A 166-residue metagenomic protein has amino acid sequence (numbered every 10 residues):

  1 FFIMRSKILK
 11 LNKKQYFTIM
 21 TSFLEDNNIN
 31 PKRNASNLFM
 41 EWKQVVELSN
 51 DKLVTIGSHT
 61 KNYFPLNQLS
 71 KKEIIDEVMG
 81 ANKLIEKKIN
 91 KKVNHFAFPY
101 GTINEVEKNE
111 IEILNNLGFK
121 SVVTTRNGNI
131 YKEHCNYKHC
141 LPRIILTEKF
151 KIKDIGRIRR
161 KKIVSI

Functional and structural regions predicted by a protein language model:
F1-D51: Extended, charge-rich helix/loop segments that form flexible, surface "patches" used to engage negatively charged
L9, P31-N34, T60, N67 (+1 more regions): Residues at structural and domain junctions
N50-D51, K61, Q68-I166: C-terminal active-site subregion of NodB/CE4 polysaccharide deacetylases
